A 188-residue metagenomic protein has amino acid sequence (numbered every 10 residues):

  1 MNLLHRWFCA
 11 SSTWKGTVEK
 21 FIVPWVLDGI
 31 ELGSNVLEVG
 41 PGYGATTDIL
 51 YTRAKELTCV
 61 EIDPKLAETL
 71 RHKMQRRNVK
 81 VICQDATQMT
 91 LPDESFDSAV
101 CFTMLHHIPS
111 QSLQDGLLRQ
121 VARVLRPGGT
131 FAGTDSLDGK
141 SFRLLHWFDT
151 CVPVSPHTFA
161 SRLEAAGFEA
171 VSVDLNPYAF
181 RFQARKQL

Functional and structural regions predicted by a protein language model:
M1-T17: Class I SAM-dependent methyltransferase Rossmann-like catalytic core, especially the SAM/SAH-binding loop
K15, T130-Q183: C-terminal alpha-helical "lid/dimerization" subdomain adjacent to the S-adenosyl-L-methionine
K15-G33: Conserved alpha-helix/loop element of class I SAM-dependent methyltransferases that forms part of the SAM/SAH-binding
L37, G42-Q88: Class I SAM-dependent methyltransferase SAM/SAH-binding core
E61-P64, L113, S136: Short beta->alpha hinge that forms the Motif I/post-I loop of the SAM-binding pocket
T87-A99: A short acidic, Gly/Pro-enriched loop at the edge of an enzyme's catalytic core that lines a small-molecule cofactor
S98-S112: A short SAM/SAH-binding and catalytic strip from SAM-dependent methyltransferases
D115-P127: A short glycine-rich, Lys/Arg-flanked "PGG" loop and its adjoining helix->strand segment in the class I
